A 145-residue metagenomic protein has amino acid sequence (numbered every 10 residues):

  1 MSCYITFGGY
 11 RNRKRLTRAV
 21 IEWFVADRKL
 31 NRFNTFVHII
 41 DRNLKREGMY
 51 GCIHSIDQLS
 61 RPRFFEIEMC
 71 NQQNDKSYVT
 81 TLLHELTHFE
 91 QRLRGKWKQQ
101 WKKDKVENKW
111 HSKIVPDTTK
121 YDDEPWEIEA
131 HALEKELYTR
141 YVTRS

Functional and structural regions predicted by a protein language model:
M1-R61: Glycine-rich short-loop/terminal segments
C3, I40-L44, V79, K98 (+1 more regions): Non-catalytic architectural context of zinc metalloproteases
C3-F7, I67-M69, S112: Generic recognition of long tandem-repeat/solenoid scaffolds
R11, R15, K76-S77, T81 (+1 more regions): Soluble non-cytosolic domains of exported or imported proteins
A19-V20, V25, F33-T35, K96-S145: Metalloprotease/metallohydrolase-associated module, dominated by Zn2+-dependent proteases
K45-G51, L59-S60, F64, E68-M69 (+4 more regions): Membrane-embedded and juxtamembrane structural elements of multi-pass membrane proteins
R63-L82: Short pre-active-site segment immediately N-terminal to the catalytic Zn-binding motif
T80-L93, A130: Active-site recognition of the HExxH zinc-binding catalytic motif
